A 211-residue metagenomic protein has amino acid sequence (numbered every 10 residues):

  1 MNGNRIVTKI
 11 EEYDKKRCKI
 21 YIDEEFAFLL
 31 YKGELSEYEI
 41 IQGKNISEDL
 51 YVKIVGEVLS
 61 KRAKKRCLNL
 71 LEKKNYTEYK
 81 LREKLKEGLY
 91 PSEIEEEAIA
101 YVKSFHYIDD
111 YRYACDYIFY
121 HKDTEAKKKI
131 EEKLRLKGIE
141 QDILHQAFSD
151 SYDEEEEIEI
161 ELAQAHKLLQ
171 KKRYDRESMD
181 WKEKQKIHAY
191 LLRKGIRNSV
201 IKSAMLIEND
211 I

Functional and structural regions predicted by a protein language model:
M1-I211: An alpha-helical, amphipathic repeat domain used for nucleic-acid recognition, typified by the mTERF helical solenoid
